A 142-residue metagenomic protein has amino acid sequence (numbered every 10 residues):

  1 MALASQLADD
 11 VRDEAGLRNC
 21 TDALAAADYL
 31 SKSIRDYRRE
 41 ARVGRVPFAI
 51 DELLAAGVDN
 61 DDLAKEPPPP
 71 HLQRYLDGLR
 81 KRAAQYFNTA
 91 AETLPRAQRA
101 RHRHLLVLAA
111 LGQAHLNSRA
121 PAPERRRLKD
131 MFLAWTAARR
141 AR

Functional and structural regions predicted by a protein language model:
M1-D28, Y37-R142: Catalytic cores of Mg2+-dependent Asp-rich isoprenoid enzymes
S33: Divalent-cation
